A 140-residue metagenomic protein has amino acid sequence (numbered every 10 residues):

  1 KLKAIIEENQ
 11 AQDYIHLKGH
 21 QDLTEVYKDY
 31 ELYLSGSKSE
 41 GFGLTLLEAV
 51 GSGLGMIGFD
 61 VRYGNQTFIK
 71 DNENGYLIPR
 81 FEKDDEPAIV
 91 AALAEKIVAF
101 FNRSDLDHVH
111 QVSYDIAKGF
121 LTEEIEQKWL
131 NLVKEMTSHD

Functional and structural regions predicted by a protein language model:
Q12-H20: Active-site donor-binding acidic/aromatic loop of nucleotide-activated sugar and phosphosugar transferases involved
H20-Q21, E25-Y30: Short alpha-helical donor nucleotide-sugar binding micro-motif in glycosyltransferases
Y33-L34, I57: A short hydrophobic beta-strand element within the catalytic core of glycosyltransferases that build diverse glycans
K38: Aromatic "clamp/platform" in nucleotide-sugar-dependent glycosyltransferases that forms part of the donor/acceptor
G55-F59, I69: Short hydrophobic beta-strand element within catalytic cores of glycosyltransferases and related nucleotide-activated
Q66-V98: Change "using UDP/GDP/dTDP sugars" to "using nucleotide sugars
V98-N102, G119-D140: C-terminal alpha-helical cap of glycosyltransferases
D105-G119: A short, well-ordered alpha-helix in the C-terminal region of glycosyltransferases
